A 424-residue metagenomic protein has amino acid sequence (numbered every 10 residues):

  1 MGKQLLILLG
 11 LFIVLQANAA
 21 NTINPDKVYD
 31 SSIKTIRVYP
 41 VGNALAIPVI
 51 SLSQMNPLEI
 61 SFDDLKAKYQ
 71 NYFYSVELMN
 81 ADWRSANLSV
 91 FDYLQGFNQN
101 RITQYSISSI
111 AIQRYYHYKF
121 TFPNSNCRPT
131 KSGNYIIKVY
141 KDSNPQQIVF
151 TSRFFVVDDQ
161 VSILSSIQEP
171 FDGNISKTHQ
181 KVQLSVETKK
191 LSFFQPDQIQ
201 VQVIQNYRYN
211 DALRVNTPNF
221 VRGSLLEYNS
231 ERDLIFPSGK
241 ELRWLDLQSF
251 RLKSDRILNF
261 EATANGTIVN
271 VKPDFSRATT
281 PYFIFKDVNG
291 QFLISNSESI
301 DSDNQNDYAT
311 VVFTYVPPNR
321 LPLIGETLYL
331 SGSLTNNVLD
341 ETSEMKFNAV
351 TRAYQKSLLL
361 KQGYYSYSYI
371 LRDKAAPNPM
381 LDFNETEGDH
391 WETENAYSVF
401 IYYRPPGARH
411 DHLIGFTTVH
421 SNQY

Functional and structural regions predicted by a protein language model:
M1-T22: Bacterial Sec-dependent N-terminal signal peptides
Y29-L78, I175-V186, E298-T314: Contiguous beta-strand segments within globular domains
A81-W83, C127, K141-V149, R208 (+2 more regions): Short acidic/polar inter-strand loop motif in beta-rich domains
Q95-Y118, Y209-P218, V312-Q362, K374-P405 (+1 more regions): Aromatic-rich carbohydrate-binding modules that target alpha-glucans
I112-D142: Ligand-binding face of N-terminal immunoglobulin V-set domains in extracellular IgSF glycoproteins
V156-H179, H390-G415: Low-complexity, Pro/Ser/Thr- and charge-rich linker/hinge segments at domain boundaries
Q200-F283: Long, internal scaffold/assembly segments composed of regular secondary structure
V271-I324, D411-Y424: Basic K/R-rich, polyanion-interacting modules in nucleoproteins and related proteins
